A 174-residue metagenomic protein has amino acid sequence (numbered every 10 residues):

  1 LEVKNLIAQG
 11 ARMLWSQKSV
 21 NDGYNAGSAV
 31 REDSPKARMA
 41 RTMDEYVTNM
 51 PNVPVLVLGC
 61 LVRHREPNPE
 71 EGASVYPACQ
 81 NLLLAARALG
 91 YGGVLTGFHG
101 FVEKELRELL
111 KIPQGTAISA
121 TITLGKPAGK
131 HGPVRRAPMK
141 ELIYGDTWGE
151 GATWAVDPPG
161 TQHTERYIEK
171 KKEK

Functional and structural regions predicted by a protein language model:
L1-K4, E103, G115: Alpha-helix initiation and N-capping motif
L1-V75: Glycine/small-residue-rich phosphate/adenosyl-binding loop
N5-R12, L84, A120-T123: Generic alpha-helical structural context detector
W15-A26, L110-R135: A glycine-rich helix N-cap at a beta->alpha junction
R41-D44, L106-L109, G129-K130: Glycine-rich, charged/polar anion/phosphate-binding loops that engage phosphate groups from diverse ligands
M50-V53, A88-L89, A117: Short gly/pro-enriched beta-turn/loop segments at secondary-structure junctions
V57-L109: Small-aliphatic-rich amphipathic alpha-helix that forms the alpha element of a beta-alpha
S119-K174: C-terminal helix-cap and adjacent tail motif
